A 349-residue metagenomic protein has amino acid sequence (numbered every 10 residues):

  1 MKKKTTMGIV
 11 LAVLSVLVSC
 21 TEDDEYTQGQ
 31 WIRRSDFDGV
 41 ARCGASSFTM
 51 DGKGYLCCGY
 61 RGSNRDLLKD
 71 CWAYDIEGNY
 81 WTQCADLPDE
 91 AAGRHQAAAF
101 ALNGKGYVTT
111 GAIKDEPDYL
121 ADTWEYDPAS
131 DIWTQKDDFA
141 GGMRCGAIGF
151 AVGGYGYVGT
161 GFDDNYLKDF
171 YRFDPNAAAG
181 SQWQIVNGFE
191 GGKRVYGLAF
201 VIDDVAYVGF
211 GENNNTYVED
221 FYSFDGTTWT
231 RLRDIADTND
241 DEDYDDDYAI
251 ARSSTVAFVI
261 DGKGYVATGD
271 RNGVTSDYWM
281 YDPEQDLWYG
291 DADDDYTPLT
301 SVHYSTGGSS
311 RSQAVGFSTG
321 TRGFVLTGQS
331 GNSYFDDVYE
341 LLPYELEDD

Functional and structural regions predicted by a protein language model:
M1-S19: Sec-dependent bacterial lipoprotein signal peptides
C20-D349: Kelch-like beta-propeller repeat domains
